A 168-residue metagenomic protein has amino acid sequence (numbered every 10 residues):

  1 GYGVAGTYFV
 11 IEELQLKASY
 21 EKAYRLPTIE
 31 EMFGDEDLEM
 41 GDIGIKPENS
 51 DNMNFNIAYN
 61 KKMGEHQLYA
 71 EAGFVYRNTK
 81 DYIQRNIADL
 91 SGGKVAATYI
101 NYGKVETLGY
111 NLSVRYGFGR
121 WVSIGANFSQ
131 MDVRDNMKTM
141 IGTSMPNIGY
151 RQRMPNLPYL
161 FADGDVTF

Functional and structural regions predicted by a protein language model:
G1-I11, L26, D132, M140: Signature of Gram-negative outer-membrane beta-barrel scaffolds
Y2-V4, A18, I43, F55-I57 (+4 more regions): Membrane-embedded beta-strands of outer-membrane beta-barrel proteins, especially the hydrophobic/small aromatic
Y2-V4, A18-K22, E31, D35 (+2 more regions): Transmembrane beta-barrel strands of outer-membrane/channel proteins
A5, F9, E48, M63 (+2 more regions): Surface-exposed coil/turn segments at beta-strand junctions on protein surfaces, enriched
F9, Q15-S19, P47-L108: Membrane-embedded beta-barrel scaffold of Gram-negative outer-membrane proteins
E30-M40, N86-A96, K138-N147: Flexible, solvent-exposed coil segments and beta strand-coil junctions, predominantly the extracellular/periplasmic
D35-P47, Q67: Solvent-exposed loop/turn elements at secondary-structure boundaries
A70, V75-N78, T98-F168: Gram-negative outer-membrane beta-barrel transporters
